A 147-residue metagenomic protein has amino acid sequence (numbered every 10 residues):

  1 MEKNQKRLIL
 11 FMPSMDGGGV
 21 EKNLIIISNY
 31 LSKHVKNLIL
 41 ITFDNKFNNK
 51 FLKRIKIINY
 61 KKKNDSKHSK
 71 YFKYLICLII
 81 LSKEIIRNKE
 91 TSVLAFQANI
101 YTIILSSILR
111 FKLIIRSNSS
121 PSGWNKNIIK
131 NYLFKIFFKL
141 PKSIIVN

Functional and structural regions predicted by a protein language model:
R7, K36-I39, K112, K142-S143: Residues at the starts of beta-strands that form the adenosine-phosphate
L8-I9, S92, S106-G123: Active-site proximal beta-strand in glycosyltransferases
L10-S69: N-terminal strand-loop element at the rim of the active site of nucleotide-sugar-dependent glycosyltransferases
Y71-I76, F111-K112, S120-P141: Nucleotide-sugar donor phosphate/pyrophosphate-binding loop at the beta->alpha transition of glycosyltransferases
C77, L94-Y101, S117-N118: Short His-centered aromatic/hydrophobic patch
E84-T91: Glycine-rich phosphate-binding loop signature in dinucleotide/nucleotide-binding domains
V93, P141-N147: A short beta-strand/loop micro-motif in the catalytic core of glycosyltransferases that engages the nucleotide-sugar
